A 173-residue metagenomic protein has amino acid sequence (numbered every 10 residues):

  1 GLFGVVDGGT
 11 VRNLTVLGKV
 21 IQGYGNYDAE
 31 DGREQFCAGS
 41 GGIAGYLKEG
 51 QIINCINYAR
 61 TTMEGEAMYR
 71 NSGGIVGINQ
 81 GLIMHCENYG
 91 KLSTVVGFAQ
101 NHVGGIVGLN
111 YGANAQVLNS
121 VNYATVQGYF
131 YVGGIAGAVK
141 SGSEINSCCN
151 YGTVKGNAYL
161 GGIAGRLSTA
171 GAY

Functional and structural regions predicted by a protein language model:
G1-Y173: Predominantly extracellular beta-rich ligand-binding scaffolds that present long acidic/polar faces for carbohydrate
